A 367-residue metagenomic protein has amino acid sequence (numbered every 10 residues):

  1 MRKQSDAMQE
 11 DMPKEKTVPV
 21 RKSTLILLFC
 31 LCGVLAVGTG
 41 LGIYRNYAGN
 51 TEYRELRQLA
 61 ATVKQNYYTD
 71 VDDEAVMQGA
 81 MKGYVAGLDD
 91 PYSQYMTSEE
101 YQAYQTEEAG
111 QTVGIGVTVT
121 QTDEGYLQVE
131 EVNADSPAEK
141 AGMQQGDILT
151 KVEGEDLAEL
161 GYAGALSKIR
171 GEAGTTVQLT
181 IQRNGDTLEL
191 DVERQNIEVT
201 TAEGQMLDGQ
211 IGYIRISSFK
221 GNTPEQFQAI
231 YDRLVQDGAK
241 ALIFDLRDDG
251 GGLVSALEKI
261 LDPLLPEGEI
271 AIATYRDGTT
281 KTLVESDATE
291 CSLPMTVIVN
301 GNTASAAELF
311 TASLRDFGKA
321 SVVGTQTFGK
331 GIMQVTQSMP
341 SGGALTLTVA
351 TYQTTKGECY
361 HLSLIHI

Functional and structural regions predicted by a protein language model:
M1-R57: Gram-positive cell-envelope targeting signals
K14, I43-A48, E130, E139-A141 (+4 more regions): Cleft-lining beta-strand/loop regions that shape enzyme active-site pockets
F29, N66, G110-K151, E155-E159 (+1 more regions): PDZ/PDZ-like domain segments forming the peptide/carboxylate-binding groove, activating on the N-terminal beta-strands
Q58-N66: Acidic/histidine-rich, surface-exposed loop or edge segments in extracytoplasmic proteins
Y67-Q128, T176-Q178, N184-D191: Extended, small/polar residue-biased N-terminal targeting/export presequences and adjacent propeptide/linker tracts
I365-I367: Conserved small/polar residues in nucleotide/adenosyl-binding loops
